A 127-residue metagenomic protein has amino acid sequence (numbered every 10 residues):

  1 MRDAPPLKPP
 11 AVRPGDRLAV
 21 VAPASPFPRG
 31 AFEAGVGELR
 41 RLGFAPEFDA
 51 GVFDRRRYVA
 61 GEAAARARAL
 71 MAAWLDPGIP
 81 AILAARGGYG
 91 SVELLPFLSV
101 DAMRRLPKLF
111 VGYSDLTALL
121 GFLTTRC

Functional and structural regions predicted by a protein language model:
M1-G78: ATP/NTP phosphate-donor binding region
R40, V59-C127: Active-site histidine-anchored catalytic micro-motif
